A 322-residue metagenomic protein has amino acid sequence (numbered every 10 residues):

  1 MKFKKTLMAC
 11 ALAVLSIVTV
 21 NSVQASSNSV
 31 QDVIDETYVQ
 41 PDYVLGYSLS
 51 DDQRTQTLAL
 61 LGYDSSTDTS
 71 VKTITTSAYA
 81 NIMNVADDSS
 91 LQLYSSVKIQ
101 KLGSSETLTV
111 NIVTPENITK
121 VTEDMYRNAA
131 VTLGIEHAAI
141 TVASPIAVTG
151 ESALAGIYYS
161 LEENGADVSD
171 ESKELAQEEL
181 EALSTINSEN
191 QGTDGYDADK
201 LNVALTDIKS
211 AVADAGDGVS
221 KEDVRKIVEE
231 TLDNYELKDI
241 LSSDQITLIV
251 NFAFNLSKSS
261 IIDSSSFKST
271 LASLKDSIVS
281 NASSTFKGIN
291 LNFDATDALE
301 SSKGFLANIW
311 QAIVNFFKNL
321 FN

Functional and structural regions predicted by a protein language model:
M1-M8: Bacterial N-terminal signal peptides that target proteins for export
C10-V18: Bacterial N-terminal signal peptides
I17-I34: Sec-dependent signal peptide cleavage junction
P41-G46, V110-N117, I140-A147, N190-D194 (+3 more regions): Second-shell loop/turn segments in exported
R54-S90: Divalent-cation
A80-I135: Signal peptide-directed extracytoplasmic domains
V131, E136-D239: Soluble oligomerization/assembly scaffold segments of membrane-associated complexes
E230-N322: Charged, long alpha-helical assembly modules
